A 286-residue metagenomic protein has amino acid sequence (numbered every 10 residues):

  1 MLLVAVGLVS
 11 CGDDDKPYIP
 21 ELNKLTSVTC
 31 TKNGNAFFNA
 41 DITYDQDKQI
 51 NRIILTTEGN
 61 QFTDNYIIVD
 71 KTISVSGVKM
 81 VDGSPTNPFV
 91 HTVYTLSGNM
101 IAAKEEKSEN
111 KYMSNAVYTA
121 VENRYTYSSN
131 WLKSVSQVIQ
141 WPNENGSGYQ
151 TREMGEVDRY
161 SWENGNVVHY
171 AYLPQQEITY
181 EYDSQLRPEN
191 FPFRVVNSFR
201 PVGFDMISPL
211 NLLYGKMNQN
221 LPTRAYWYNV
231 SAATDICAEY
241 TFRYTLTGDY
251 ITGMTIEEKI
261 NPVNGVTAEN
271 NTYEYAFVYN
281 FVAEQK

Functional and structural regions predicted by a protein language model:
M1-L2: Sec-dependent signal peptide recognition, specifically the positively charged N-region followed immediately by
G7-S10: C-terminal motif of bacterial Sec signal peptides marking the signal peptidase cleavage site
D14-K286: Buried hydrophobic residues that stabilize the cores of well-folded domains
